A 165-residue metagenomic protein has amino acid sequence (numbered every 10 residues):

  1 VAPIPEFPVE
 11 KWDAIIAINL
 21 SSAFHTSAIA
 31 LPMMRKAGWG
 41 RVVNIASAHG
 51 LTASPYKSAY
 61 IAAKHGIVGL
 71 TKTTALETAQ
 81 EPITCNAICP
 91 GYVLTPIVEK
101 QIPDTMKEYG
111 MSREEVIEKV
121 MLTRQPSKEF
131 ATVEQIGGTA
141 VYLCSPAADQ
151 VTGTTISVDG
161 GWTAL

Functional and structural regions predicted by a protein language model:
A2, I29-R41: A short helix-coil junction within the Rossmann-fold of NAD(P)-dependent oxidoreductases
A2-I4, K11-I16, M121: Substrate-binding pocket helix/loop in short-chain dehydrogenase/reductase
A2-P5, T52-A59, Q80-E81, K128 (+1 more regions): Active-site loop immediately N-terminal to the catalytic Tyr-X3-Lys motif of short-chain dehydrogenase/reductase
F24, L31, W39, S127-V158 (+1 more regions): C-terminal substrate-recognition "lid" of short-chain dehydrogenase/reductases
S27, A63, T71: Active-site helix of classical SDR
S47: Residue(s) in the substrate-gating loop at a strand-loop-helix junction that position the organic substrate next
A79, T84, V151-G153: Short, small/polar-rich loop/turn modules that mediate ligand/substrate recognition or access, typified
